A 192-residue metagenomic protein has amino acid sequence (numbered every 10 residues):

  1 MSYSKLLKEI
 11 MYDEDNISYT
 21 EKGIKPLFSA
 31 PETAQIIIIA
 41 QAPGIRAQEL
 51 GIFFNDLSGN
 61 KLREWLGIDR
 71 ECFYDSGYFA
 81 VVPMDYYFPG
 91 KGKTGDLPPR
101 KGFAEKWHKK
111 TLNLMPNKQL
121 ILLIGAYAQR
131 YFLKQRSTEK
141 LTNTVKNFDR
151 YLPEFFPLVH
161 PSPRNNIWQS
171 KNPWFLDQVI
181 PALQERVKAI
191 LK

Functional and structural regions predicted by a protein language model:
M1-S58, L183-K192: Active-site and ligand/interface coordination hotspots across diverse enzymes and nucleic-acid-associated assemblies
S2-T20, D85-K192: Glycine/proline-rich loop-helix segments at beta-alpha junctions forming the active-site rim of enzyme cores
D15, I24-L27, P31, A42 (+4 more regions): Short, flexible coil/linker segments at or flanking structured domains
G23-E32, K61-F73, L112-N113, N147-D149: Short amphipathic alpha-helices and their capping/turn segments at secondary-structure boundaries
T33, S76-Y78, L152: A structure-centric signal for secondary-structure junctions around beta-strands
I38, F79-V81, F155-P157: Conserved beta-strand scaffold positions in the cores of enzyme catalytic domains, especially in NTP/NDP-utilizing
Q48, W65, Y131-F132: Residues that scaffold the ATP/ADP-binding catalytic core of kinase and kinase-like folds
I52-R100: Short, surface-exposed acidic-centric catalytic microdomains
